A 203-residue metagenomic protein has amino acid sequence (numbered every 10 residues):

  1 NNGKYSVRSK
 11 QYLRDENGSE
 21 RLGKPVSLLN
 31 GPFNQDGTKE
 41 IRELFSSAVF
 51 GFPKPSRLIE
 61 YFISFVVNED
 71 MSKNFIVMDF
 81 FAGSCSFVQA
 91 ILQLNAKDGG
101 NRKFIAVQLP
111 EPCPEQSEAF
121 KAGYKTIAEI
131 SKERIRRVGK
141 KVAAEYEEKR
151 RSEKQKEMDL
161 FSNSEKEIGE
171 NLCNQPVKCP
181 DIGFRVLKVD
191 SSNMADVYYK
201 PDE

Functional and structural regions predicted by a protein language model:
N1-I76, D98, L109-P114: Class I S-adenosyl-L-methionine
N2-S6, F80-C85, S131, D159-S164: Short linear motifs at secondary-structure transitions and domain/linker junctions
D15-V26, A90-N101, S131, C173-N174: Phosphate-binding glycine-rich loops and adjacent basic patches that engage nucleotide phosphates, nucleic-acid
L28, F104-A106, V186: Conserved beta-strand scaffold positions in the cores of enzyme catalytic domains, especially in NTP/NDP-utilizing
F50, F80-F81, F104, C179 (+1 more regions): Aromatic-residue hotspot detector
S56-A143: Conserved S-adenosyl-L-methionine
Q108-V197: Conserved phosphoryl-transfer catalytic core
Y199-E203: Short, intrinsically disordered, charge-balanced linker/junction segments flanking boundaries in proteins
